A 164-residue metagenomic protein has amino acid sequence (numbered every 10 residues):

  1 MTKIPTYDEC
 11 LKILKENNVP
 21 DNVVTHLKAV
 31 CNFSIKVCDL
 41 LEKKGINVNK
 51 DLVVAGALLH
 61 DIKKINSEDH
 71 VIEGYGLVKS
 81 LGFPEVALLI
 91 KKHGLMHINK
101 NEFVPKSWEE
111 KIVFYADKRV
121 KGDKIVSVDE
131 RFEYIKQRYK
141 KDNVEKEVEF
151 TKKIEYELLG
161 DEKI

Functional and structural regions predicted by a protein language model:
M1-D69, K124: Acidic/His-rich, divalent-metal-binding segments that scaffold phosphate/diphosphate chemistry
M1-T2, N18, V78, V120 (+1 more regions): A general boundary/transition motif marking the beginning of the first structured unit of a protein
C10-L14, R131-I135, T151-I154: Generic structural signal of hydrophobic/aromatic residues within well-ordered alpha-helices of folded domains
D21-V24, E102-S107, V144: Structural motif
V24, K28-C31, K50-V54, A87-G94 (+1 more regions): Short, well-structured alpha-helical segments
K43-R138: Divalent metal-dependent catalytic cores for phosphoryl transfer on phosphate-bearing substrates
K141-I164: Charged phosphate-binding loop/patch that engages nucleotide di/tri-phosphates or the phosphate backbone of nucleic
